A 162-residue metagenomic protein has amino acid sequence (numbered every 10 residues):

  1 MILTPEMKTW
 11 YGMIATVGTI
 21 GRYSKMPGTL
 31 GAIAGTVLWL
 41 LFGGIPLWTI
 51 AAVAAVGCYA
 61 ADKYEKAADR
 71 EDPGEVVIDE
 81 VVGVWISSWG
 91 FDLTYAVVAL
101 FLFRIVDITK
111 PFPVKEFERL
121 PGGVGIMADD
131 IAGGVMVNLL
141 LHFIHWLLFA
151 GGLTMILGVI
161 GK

Functional and structural regions predicted by a protein language model:
M1-R70, G74, V81-K162: Hydrophobic alpha-helical transmembrane segments
